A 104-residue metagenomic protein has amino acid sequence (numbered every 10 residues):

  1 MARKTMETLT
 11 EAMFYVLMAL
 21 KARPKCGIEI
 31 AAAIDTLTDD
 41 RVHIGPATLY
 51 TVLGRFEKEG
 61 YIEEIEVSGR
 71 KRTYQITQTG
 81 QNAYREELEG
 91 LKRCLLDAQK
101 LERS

Functional and structural regions predicted by a protein language model:
M1-T8, C94, K100: Intrinsically disordered, low-complexity serine/threonine- and proline-rich regulatory segments
M6-T48: N-terminal helix-turn-helix DNA-binding core of bacterial DNA-binding proteins
M18-A19, N82, R93: Surface-exposed charged/polar residues within alpha-helices that form helix-capping/stabilizing sites and interaction
L49-F56: Basic amphipathic alpha-helical segments that dock to polyanions
E57-G69, Q75: Beta-hairpin "wing" of winged helix-turn-helix
G69-L88: Basic, amphipathic "hinge/linker" alpha-helix immediately C-terminal to the N-terminal HTH DNA-binding motif
R85-S104: Amphipathic alpha-helical dimerization/coiled-coil segments that flank or bridge DNA-binding/regulatory modules
